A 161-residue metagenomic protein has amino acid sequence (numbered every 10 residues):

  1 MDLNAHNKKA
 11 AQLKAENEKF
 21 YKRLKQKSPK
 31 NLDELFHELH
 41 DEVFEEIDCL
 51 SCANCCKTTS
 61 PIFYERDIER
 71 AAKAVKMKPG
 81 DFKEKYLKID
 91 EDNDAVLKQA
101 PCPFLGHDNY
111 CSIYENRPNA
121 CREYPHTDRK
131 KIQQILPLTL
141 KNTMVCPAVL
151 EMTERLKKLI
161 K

Functional and structural regions predicted by a protein language model:
M1-K161: Short loop/turn segments that flank or connect secondary-structure elements
